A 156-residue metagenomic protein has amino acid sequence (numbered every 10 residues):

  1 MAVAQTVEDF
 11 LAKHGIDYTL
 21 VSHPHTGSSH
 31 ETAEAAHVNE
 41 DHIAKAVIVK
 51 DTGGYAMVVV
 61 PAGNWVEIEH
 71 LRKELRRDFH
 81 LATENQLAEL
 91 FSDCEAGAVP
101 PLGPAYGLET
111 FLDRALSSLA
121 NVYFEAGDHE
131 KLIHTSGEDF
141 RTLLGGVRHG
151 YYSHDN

Functional and structural regions predicted by a protein language model:
M1-N156: Extended, low-hydrophobicity, polar/charged segments
